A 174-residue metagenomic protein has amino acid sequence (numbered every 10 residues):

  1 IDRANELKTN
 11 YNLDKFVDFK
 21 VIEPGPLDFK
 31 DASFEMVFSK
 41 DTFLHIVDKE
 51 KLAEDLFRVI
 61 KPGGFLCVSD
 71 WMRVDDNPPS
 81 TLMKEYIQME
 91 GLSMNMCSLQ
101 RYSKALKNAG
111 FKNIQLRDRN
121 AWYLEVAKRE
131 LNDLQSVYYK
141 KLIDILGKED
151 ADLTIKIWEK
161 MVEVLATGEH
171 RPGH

Functional and structural regions predicted by a protein language model:
A4-N5: Conserved SAM-binding loop
Y11-P26: Conserved SAM-binding strand-loop segment of SAM-dependent methyltransferases
G25-V37: A short acidic, Gly/Pro-enriched loop at the edge of an enzyme's catalytic core that lines a small-molecule cofactor
E35-D48: A short SAM/SAH-binding and catalytic strip from SAM-dependent methyltransferases
E50-F65: A short glycine-rich, Lys/Arg-flanked "PGG" loop and its adjoining helix->strand segment in the class I
W71-S93: Short, glycine-/aromatic-enriched active-site segment of Class I SAM-dependent methyltransferases
M94-G110, I114-L116: Short alpha-helix
Q115-H174: Conserved Class I S-adenosyl-L-methionine
